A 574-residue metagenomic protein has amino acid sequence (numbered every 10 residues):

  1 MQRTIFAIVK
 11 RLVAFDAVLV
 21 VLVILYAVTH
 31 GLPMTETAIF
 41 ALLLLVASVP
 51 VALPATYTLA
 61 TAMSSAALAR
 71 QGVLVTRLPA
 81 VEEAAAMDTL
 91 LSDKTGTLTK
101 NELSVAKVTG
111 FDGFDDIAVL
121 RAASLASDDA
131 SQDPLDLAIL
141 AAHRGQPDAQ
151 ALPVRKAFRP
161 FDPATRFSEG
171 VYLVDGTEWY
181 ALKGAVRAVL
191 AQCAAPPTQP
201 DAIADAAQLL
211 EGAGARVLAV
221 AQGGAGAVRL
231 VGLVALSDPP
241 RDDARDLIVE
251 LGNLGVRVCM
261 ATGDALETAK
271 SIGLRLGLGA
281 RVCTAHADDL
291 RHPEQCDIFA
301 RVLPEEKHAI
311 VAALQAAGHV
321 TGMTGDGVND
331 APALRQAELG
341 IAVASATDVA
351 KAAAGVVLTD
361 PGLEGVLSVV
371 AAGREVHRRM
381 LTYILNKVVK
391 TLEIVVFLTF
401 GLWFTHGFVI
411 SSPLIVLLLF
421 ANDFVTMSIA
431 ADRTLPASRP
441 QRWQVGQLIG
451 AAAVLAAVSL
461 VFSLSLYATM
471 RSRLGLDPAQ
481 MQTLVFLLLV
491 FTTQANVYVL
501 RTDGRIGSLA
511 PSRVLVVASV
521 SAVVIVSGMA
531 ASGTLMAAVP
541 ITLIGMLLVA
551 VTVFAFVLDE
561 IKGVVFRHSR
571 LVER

Functional and structural regions predicted by a protein language model:
M1-Q2, T29, E36-T37, T56-P79 (+6 more regions): Juxtamembrane helix-loop transition segments at the membrane interface in multi-pass membrane proteins
M1-Q71, G252, C259-A265, Y383-T391 (+4 more regions): Hydrophobic alpha-helical segments characteristic of transmembrane helices in integral membrane transporters
Q2-I8, A41-L45, T76-M87, R374-N386 (+4 more regions): Membrane-interface segments at loop-to-transmembrane junctions
L19, V23, A60-T61, S131 (+5 more regions): Membrane-embedded transport module
H30-L43, L53-P54, V75-E82, T405-L417 (+2 more regions): Membrane-water interface of transmembrane alpha-helices in multipass transporters/channels
L45-L53, A130-S131, T391-L392, F420-F424 (+5 more regions): Hydrophobic transmembrane alpha-helical segments of multi-pass transport and channel proteins
A86-T198, A202-L230, L236, V249-E250 (+6 more regions): Cytosolic catalytic regions of ATP/NTP-dependent phosphoryl-transfer enzymes
R471, T483, L487-R574: C-terminal transmembrane module of polytopic membrane proteins
